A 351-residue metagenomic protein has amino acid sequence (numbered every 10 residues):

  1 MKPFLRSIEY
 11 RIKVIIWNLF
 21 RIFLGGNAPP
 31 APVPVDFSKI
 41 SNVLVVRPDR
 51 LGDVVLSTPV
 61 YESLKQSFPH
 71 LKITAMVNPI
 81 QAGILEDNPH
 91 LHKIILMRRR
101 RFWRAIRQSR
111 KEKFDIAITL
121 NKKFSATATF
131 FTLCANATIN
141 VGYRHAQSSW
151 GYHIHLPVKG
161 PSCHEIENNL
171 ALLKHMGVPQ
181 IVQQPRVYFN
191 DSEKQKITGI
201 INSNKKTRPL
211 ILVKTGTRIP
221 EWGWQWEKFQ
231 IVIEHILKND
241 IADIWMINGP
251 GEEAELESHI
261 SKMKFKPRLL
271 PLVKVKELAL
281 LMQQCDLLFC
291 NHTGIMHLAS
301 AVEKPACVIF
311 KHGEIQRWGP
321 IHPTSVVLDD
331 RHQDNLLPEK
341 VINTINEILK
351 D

Functional and structural regions predicted by a protein language model:
M1-D351: Catalytic machinery of carbohydrate-active enzymes, primarily nucleotide-sugar-dependent glycosyltransferases
